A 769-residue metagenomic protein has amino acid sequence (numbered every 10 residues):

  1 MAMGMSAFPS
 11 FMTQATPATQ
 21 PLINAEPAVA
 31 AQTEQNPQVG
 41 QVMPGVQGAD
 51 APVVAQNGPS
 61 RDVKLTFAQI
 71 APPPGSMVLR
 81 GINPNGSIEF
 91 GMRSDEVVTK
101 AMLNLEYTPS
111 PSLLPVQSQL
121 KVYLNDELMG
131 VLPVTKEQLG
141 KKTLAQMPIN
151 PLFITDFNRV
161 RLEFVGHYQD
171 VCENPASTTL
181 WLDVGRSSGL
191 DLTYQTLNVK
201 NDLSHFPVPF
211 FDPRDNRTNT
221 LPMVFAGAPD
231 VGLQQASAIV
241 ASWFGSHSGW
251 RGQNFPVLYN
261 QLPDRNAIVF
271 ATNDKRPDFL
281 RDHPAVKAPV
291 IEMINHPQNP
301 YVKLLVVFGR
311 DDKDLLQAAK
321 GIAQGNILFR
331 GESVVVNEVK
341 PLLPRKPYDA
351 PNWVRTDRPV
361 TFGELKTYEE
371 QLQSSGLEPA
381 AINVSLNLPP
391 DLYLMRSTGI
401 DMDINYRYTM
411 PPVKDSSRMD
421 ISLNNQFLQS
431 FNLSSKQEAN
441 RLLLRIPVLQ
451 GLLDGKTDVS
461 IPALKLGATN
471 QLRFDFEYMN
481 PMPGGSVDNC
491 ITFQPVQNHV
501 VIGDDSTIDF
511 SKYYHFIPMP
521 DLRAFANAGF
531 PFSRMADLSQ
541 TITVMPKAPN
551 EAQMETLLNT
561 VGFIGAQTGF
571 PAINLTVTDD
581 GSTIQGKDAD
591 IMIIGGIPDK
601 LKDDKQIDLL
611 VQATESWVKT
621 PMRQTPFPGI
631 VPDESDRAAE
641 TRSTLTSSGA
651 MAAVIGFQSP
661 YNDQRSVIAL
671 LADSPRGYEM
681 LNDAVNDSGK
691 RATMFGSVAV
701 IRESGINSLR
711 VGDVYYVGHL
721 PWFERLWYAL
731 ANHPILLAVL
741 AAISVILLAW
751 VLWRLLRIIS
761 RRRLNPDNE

Functional and structural regions predicted by a protein language model:
M1-A15: Sec-dependent N-terminal signal peptides
F11, T16-E769: Solvent-exposed alpha-helical segments and adjacent loops that form catalytic or protein-interaction surfaces
